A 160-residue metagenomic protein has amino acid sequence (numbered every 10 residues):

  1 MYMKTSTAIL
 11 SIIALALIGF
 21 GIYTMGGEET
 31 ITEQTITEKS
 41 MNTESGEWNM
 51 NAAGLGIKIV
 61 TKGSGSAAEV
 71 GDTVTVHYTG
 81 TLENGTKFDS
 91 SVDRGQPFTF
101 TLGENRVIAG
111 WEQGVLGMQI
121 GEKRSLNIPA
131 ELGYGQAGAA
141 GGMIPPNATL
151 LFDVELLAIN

Functional and structural regions predicted by a protein language model:
M1-N160: Cross-family detector of peptidyl-prolyl cis-trans isomerase
